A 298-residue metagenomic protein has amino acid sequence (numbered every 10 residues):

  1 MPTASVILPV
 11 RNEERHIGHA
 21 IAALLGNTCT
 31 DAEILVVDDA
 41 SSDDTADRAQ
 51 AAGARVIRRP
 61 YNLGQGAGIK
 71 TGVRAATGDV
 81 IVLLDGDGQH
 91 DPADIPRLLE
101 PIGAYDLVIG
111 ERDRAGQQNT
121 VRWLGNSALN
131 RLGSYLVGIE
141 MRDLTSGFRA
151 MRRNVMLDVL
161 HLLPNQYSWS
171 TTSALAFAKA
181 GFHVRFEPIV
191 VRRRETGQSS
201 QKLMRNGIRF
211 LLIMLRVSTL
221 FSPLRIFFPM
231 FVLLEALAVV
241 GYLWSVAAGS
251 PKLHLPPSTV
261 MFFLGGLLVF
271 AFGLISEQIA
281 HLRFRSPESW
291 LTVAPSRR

Functional and structural regions predicted by a protein language model:
M1, G138, N165-R298: Hydrophobic helical membrane-anchoring modules
M1-A23: N-proximal low-complexity "stem/linker" segments adjacent to membrane-targeting elements
T3-S5, E33, T172: Cell-envelope/extracellular polymer assembly enzymes that use nucleotide-activated donors
R15-G18, D43-A52: Acidic helix N-cap motif at the loop->helix transition within catalytic regions of sugar-transfer enzymes
A22-D31: Short, acidic, metal-binding catalytic loop of nucleotide-sugar glycosyltransferases
D38-D47, G88: A conserved acidic beta->alpha catalytic loop
R59-A75, Q89-Y167, T171, R192-F210: Acceptor/aglycone-binding surface of glycosyltransferases and processive sugar-polymer synthases
I81: Short aromatic/hydrophobic "clamp" motif used to bind/position activated sugar donors
